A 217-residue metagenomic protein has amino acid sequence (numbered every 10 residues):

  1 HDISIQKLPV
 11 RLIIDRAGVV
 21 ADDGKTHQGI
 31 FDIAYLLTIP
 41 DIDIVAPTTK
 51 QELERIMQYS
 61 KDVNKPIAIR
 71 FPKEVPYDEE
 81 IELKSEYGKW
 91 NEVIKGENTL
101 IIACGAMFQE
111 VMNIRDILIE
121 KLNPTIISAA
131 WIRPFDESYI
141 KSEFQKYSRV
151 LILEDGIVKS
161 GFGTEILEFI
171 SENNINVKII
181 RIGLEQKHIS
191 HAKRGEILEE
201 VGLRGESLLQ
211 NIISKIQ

Functional and structural regions predicted by a protein language model:
D2-I3, D22-P40, A46, K50-K61: Internal gly/pro-rich beta-alpha loop/helix module that stabilizes soluble enzyme cofactors or their anionic handles
I5-K7, R11-I14, V19-G29, D62-Q217: Thiamine diphosphate
I42-I44, T99-L100: Short active-site oxyanion
